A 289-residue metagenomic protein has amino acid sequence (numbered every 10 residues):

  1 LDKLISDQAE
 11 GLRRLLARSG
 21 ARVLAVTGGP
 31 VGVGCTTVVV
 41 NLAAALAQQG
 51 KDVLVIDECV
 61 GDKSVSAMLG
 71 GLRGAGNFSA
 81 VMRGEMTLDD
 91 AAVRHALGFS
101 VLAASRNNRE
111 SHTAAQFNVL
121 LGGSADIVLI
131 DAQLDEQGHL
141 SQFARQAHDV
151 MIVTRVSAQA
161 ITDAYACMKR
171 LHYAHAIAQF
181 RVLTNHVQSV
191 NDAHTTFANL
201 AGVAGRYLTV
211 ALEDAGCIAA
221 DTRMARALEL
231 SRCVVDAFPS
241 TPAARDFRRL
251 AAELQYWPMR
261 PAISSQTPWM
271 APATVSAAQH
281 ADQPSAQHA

Functional and structural regions predicted by a protein language model:
L1-S6, E229-A289: NTP-binding/hydrolysis catalytic cores, primarily Walker-type P-loop NTPases
L1-V33, A44-A45, M86-D90: Extreme N-terminal, non-catalytic leader segments that precede Walker-type/kinase nucleotide-binding cores
E10-G11, L16, Q49, V53-L54 (+2 more regions): Phosphate-binding loop that captures ATP/GTP phosphates
A25, D52-I56, I152: Conserved beta-strand elements of the Class I
V38: Hydrophobic positions on the alpha1 helix immediately C-terminal to the Walker A/P-loop
N107-N118: Short glycine-rich substrate-engagement loop in P-loop NTPases that contacts/grips substrate
Q116, G123, I127-G216: Conserved catalytic-core segment of NTP-binding enzymes
R206-V235, F247: Beta-strand-loop-alpha "switch" segments that mediate conformational coupling across diverse proteins
